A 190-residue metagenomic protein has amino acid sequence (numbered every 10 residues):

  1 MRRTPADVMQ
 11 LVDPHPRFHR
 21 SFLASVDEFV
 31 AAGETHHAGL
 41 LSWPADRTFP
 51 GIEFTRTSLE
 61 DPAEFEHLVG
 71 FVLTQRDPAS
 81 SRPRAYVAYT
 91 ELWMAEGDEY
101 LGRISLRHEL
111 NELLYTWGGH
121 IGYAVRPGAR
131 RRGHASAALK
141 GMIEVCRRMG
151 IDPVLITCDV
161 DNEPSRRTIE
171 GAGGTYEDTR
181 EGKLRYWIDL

Functional and structural regions predicted by a protein language model:
M1-H120, V145, T179-L190: GNAT-family acyltransferases
V30-E34, A129, G150: Secondary-structure transition/hinge residues
A95, H108, H120-R131, D159: A short, internal acetyl-CoA/4′-phosphopantetheine-binding micro-motif in the GNAT/acyltransferase core
G122-V125, R131-R148, R166-G171: Conserved acetyl-CoA-binding loop-helix of GNAT-fold acetyltransferases
C146-T157: Conserved GNAT acetyl-CoA-binding A-motif
V160-D178: Conserved active-site alpha-helix within GNAT-family acetyltransferase domains
